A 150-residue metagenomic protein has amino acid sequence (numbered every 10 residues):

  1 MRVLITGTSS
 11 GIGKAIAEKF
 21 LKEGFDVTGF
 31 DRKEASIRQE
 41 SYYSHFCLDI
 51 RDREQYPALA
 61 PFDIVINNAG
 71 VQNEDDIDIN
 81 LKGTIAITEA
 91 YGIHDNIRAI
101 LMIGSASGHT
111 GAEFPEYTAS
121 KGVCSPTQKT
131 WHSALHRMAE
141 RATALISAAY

Functional and structural regions predicted by a protein language model:
S9, A17: N-terminal Rossmann NAD(P)H-binding glycine-rich loop of SDR-like oxidoreductase domains
E23-I37: Conserved glycine-rich Rossmann-like NAD(P)H-binding loop of the short-chain dehydrogenase/reductase
E40-D52: Rossmann-fold cofactor-recognition segment
D49-P61: Conserved Rossmann-fold cofactor-binding substructure of NAD(P)-dependent oxidoreductases
D63-I64, R98-I103, E140-T143: Conserved catalytic-site loops of classical short-chain dehydrogenases/reductases
A69-Q72: Conserved NAD(P)H cofactor-binding loop of Rossmann-fold oxidoreductase domains
A99-R137, A148-Y150: Catalytic loop of short-chain dehydrogenase/reductase
